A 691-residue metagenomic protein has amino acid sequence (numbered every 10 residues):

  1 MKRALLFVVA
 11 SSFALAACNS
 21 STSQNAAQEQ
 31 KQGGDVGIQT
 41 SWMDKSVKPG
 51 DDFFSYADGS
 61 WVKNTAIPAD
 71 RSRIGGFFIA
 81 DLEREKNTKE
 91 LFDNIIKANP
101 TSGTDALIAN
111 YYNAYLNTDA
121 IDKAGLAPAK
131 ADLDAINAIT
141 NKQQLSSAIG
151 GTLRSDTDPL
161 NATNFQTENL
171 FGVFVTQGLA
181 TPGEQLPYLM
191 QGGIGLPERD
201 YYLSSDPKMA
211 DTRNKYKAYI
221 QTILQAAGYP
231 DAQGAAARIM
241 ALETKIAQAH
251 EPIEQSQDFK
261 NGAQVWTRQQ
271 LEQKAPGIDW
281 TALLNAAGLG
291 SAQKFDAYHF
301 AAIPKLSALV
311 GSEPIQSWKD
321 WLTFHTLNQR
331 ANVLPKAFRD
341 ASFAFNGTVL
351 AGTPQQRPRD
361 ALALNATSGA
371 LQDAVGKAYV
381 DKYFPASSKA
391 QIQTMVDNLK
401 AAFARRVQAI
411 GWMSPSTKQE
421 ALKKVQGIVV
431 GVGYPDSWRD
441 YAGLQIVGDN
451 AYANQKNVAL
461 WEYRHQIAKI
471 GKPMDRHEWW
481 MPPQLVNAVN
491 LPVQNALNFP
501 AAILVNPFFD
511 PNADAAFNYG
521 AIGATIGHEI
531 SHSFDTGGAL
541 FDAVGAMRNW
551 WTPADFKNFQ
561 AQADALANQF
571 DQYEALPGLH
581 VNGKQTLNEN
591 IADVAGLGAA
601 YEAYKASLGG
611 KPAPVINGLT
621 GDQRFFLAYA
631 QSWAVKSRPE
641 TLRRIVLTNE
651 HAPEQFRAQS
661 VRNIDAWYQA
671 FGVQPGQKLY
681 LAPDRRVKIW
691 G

Functional and structural regions predicted by a protein language model:
M1-A4: Positively charged n-region of N-terminal signal peptides that target proteins for export
L15-A17: C-terminal motif of bacterial Sec signal peptides marking the signal peptidase cleavage site
N19-S21: Bacterial signal peptide processing site
Q24-Q39, M43: N-terminal low-complexity, Pro/Thr/Ser-rich intrinsically disordered segments that act as propeptides or flexible
K31-G34, K45-K123: Active-site-surrounding "flap" and adjacent substrate/cofactor-binding loops of secreted or lumenal enzymes, prototyped
W61-T65, L196-P197, P507: Short, solvent-exposed loop/turn elements at domain surfaces
D81, K274-G277, D296-F300, A361-L364 (+2 more regions): Intrinsically disordered, low-complexity linker/terminal regions across diverse proteins
I95-N398: Noncatalytic, helix-rich "gating/capping" subdomain that lines the substrate-entry/channel surface of large enzyme
